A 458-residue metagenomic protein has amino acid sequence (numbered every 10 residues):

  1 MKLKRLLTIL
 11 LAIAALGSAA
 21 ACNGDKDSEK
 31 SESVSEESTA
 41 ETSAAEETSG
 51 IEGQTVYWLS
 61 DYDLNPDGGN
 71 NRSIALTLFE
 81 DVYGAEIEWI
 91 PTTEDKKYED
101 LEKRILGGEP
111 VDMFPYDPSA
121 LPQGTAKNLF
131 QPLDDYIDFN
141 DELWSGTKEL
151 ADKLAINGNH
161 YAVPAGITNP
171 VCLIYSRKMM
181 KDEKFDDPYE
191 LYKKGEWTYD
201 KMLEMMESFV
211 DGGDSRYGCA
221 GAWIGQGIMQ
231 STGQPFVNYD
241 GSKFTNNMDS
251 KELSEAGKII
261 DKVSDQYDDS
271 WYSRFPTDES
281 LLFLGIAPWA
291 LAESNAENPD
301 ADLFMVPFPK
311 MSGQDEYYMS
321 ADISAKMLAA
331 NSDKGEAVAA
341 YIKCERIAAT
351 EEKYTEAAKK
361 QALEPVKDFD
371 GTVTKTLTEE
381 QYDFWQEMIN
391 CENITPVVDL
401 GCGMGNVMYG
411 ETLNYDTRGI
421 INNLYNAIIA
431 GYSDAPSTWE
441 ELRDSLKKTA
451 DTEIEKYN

Functional and structural regions predicted by a protein language model:
S18-A21: C-terminal motif of bacterial Sec signal peptides marking the signal peptidase cleavage site
A44-E52, Y116-P170, V306: Hinge/lid segment of periplasmic solute-binding proteins
Y57-L59, A155-I167, V171-L173, T198-T245 (+1 more regions): Extracytoplasmic/periplasmic solute-binding protein
L64-G84: Short, polar/charged alpha-helical segment
D81-G146, D182-E183, L282-F283, E297 (+1 more regions): Extracytoplasmic "Venus flytrap"/periplasmic binding protein-like
M206, Y239-W271: Glycine-centered hinge/linker elements that transmit conformational signals in sensory and ligand-binding systems
A296-K367: Extracytoplasmic/periplasmic substrate-recognition and gating elements
G335, A349-N458: Conserved C-terminal helix/tail region of periplasmic/extracytoplasmic solute-binding proteins
